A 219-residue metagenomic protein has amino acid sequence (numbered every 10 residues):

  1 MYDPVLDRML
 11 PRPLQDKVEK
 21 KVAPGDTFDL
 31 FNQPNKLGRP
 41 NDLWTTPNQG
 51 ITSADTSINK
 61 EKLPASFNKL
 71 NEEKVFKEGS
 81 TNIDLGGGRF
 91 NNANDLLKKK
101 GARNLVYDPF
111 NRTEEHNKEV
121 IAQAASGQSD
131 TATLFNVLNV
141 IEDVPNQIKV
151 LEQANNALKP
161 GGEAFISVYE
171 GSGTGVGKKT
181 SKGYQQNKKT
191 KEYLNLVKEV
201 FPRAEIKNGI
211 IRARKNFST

Functional and structural regions predicted by a protein language model:
M1-A125, E163-T219: Class I (Rossmann-like) S-adenosyl-L-methionine-dependent methyltransferase catalytic domain, capturing the SAM-binding
L97-K99, N146-K149: Short, glycine/charged-enriched secondary-structure capping and boundary segments
E115-H116, E142-I148: Active-site-adjacent loop/helix micro-motif of nuclease/hydrolase catalytic cores
D130-P145: A short SAM/SAH-binding and catalytic strip from SAM-dependent methyltransferases
L138, V150, E170: Flexible, active-site-proximal loop/turn residues at the rims of small-molecule/cofactor binding pockets and catalytic
I148-E163: A short glycine-rich, Lys/Arg-flanked "PGG" loop and its adjoining helix->strand segment in the class I
